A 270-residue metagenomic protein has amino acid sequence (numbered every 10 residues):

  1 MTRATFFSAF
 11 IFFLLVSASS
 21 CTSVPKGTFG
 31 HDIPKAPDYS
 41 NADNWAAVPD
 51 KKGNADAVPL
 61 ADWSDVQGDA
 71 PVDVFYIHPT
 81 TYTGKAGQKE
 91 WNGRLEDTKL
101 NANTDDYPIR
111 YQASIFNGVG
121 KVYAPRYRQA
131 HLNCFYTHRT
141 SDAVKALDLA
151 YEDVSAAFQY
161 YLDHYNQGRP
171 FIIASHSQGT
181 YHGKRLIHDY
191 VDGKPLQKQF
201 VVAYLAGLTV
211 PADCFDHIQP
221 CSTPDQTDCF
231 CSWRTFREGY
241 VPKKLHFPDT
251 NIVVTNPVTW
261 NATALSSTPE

Functional and structural regions predicted by a protein language model:
M1-F6: Positively charged n-region of N-terminal signal peptides that target proteins for export
S17-S20: C-terminal motif of bacterial Sec signal peptides marking the signal peptidase cleavage site
T22-S23, A150-Q167, H188-E270: Surface cap/lid and interfacial helix-loop subdomains adjacent to catalytic sites that gate substrate access
V24-I33, Y76-P170: Active-site catalytic motif of lipid deacylating hydrolases and related acyltransferases
V24-W63: N-terminal module-boundary/linker segments of secreted carbohydrate-active enzymes
V66-V72: Proline/glycine-enriched tight loop/beta-turn segments at coil->beta junctions that connect or precede beta-strands
D73-I77, Y123-R126, I172-I173, V202-L205 (+1 more regions): Structural recognition of the beta-strand scaffold that forms the well-ordered cores of secreted hydrolase catalytic
S175-G179, G183: Gly/Ala-rich beta-loop-alpha elbow adjacent to hydrolase catalytic centers
